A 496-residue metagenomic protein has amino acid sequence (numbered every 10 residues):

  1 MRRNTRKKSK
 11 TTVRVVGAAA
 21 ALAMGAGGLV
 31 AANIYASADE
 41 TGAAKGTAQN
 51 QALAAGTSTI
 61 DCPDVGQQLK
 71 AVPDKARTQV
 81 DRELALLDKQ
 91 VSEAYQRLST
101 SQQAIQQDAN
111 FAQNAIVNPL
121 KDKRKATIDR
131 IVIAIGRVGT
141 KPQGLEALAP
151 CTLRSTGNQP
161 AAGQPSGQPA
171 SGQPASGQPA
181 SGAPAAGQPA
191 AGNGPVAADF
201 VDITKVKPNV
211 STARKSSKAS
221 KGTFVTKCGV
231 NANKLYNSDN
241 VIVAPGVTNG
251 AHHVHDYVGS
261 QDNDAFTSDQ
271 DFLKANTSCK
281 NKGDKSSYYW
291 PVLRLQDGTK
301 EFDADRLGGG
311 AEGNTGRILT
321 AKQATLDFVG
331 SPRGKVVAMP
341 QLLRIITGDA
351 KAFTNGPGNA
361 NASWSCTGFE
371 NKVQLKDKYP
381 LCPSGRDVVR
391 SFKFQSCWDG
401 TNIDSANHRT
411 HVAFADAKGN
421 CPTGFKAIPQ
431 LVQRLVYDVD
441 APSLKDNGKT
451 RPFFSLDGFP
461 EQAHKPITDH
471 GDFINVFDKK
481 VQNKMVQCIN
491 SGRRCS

Functional and structural regions predicted by a protein language model:
M1-L22: N-terminal export and membrane-targeting signals
K7-V13, G27-S58: C-terminal region of N-terminal signal peptides and the immediate post-cleavage residues of exported proteins
T41-Q106, A161-H255: Extracytoplasmic low-complexity, Pro/Thr/Ser/Ala/Gly-rich segments that lie immediately after a secretion/anchoring
L98-N110, I131-Q143: Surface-exposed patches in mature extracellular/periplasmic domains of secreted proteins
N110-K121: Short, charged, amphipathic alpha-helical segments
P119-G136, G157-A161: Amphipathic alpha-helical coiled-coil segments
P142-Q173: Proline-directed phosphorylation-rich, low-complexity intrinsically disordered regulatory regions
A185-H252, D256-F392, D399-S496: Primary mode marks residue(s) on the alpha4-beta5-alpha5 output face of response regulator receiver
